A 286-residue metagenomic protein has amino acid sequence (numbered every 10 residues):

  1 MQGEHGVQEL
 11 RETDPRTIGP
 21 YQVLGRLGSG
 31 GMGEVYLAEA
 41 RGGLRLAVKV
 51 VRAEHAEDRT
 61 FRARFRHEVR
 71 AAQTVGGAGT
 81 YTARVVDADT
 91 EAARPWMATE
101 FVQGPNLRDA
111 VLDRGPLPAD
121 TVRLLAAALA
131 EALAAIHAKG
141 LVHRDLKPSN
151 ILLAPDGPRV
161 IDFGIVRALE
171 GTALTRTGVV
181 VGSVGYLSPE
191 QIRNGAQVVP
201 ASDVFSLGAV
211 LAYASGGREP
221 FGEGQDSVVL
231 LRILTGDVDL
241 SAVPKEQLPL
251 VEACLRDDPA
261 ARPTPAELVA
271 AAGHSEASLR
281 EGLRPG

Functional and structural regions predicted by a protein language model:
M1-P285: Eukaryotic protein kinase
